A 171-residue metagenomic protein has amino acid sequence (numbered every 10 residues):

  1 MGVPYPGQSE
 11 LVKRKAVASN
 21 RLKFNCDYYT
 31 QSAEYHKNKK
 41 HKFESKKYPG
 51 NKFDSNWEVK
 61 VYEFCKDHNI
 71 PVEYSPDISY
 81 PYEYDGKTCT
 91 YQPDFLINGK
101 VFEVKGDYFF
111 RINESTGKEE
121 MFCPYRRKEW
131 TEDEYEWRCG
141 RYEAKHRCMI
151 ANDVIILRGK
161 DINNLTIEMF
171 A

Functional and structural regions predicted by a protein language model:
M1-A171: Nucleic-acid endo/exonuclease domains
